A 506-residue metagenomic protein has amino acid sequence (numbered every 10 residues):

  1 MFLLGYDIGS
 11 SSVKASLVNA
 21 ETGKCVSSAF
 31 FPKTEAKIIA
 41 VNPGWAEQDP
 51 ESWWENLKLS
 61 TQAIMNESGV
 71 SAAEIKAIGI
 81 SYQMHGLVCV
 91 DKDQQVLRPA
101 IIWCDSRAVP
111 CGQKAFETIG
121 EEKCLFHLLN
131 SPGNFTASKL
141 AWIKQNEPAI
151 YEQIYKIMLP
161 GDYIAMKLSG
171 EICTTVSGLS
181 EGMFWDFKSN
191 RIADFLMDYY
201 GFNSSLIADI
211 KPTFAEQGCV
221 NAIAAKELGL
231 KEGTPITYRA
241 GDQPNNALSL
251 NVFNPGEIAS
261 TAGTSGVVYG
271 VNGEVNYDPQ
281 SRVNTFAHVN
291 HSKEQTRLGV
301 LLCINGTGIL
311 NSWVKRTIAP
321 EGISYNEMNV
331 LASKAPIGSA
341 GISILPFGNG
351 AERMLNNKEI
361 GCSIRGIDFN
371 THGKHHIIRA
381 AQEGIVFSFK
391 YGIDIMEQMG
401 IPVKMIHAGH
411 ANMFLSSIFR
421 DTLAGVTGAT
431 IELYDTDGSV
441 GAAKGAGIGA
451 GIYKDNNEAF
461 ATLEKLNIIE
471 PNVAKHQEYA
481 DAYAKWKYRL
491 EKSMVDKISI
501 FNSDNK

Functional and structural regions predicted by a protein language model:
M1-R98, P110, K114, Q153 (+7 more regions): N-terminal glycine/serine-rich phosphate-binding loop of ATP-dependent small-molecule kinases, especially carbohydrate
L3-G5, L17, V109, F116-C173 (+4 more regions): Active-site core segments that coordinate phosphate-bearing ligands/cofactors across diverse enzyme families
G23, D49, I78, D105 (+3 more regions): Residue-level signal for inorganic ion chemistry
K24, F31-P32, W103, L179 (+1 more regions): A generic structural motif
K33, Y82, C104, F214 (+2 more regions): Residues that line or immediately flank small-molecule/substrate-binding pockets and catalytic motifs
G44, N66-W103, L129-N134, A165-D186 (+2 more regions): Short beta-strand-loop/turn "lid" adjacent to the catalytic site in phosphate-handling enzymes
W45, W53-W54, W103, W142 (+2 more regions): Signature tryptophan residues that serve as conserved aromatic anchors
